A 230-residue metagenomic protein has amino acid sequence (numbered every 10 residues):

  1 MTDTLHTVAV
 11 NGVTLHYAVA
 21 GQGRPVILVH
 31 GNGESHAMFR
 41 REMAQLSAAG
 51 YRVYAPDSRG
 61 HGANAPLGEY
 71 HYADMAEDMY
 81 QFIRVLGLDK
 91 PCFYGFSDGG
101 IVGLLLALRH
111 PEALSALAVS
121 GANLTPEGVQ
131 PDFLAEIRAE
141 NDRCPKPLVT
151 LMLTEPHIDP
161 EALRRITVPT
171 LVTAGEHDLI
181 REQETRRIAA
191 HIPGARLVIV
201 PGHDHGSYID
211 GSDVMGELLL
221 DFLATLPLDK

Functional and structural regions predicted by a protein language model:
V13-A63: Conserved HGGG/HGGXW glycine-rich cap/lid loop of the alpha/beta-hydrolase fold
R40, A48, Y54-Y94, E217: Active-site loop/oxyanion-hole signature of alpha/beta-hydrolase fold enzymes
G95, G99, G103: Gly/Ala-rich beta-loop-alpha elbow adjacent to hydrolase catalytic centers
L104-R109, L117-D142: Flexible "cap/lid" loop of the alpha/beta hydrolase fold
P147-A162: Active-site nucleophile elbow and catalytic-triad environment of alpha/beta-hydrolase enzymes
I166, V172-A174: Short beta-strand/loop motif that positions the catalytic acidic residue of the alpha/beta-hydrolase fold
L179-E184: Conserved alpha/beta-hydrolase "acid-adjacent" motif
P201-K230: Catalytic active-site module of serine/aspartate enzymes centered on a nucleophile-bearing elbow/loop
